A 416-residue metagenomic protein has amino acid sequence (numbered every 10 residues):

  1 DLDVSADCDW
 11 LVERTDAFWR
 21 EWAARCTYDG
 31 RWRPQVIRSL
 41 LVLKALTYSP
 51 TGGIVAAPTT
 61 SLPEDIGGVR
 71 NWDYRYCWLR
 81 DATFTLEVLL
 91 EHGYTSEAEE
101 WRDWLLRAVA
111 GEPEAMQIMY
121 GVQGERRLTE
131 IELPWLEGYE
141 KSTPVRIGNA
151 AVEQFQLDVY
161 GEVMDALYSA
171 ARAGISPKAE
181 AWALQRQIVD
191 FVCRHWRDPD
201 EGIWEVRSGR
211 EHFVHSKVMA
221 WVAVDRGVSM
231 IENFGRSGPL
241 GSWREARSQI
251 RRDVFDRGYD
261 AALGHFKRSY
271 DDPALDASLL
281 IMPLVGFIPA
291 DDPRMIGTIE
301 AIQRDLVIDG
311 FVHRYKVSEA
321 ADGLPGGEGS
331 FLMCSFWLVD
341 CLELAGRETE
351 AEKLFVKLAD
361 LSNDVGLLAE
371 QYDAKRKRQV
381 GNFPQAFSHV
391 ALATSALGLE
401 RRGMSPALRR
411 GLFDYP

Functional and structural regions predicted by a protein language model:
D1-P416: Acidic, mature catalytic/reactive cores of soluble proteins
